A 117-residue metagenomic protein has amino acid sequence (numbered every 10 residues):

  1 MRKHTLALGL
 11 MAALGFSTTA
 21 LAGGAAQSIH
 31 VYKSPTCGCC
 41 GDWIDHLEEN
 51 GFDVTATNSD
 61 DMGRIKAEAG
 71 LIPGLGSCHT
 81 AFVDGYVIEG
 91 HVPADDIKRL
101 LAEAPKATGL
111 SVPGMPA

Functional and structural regions predicted by a protein language model:
M1-L8: Bacterial N-terminal signal peptides that target proteins for export
L8-S17: Bacterial N-terminal signal peptides
A22-N50: Local sequence-structure signature of Cys/Sec-based thiol-disulfide redox active-site neighborhoods
S28-I29, G51-V54, D84-V87: Short active-site oxyanion
Y32-S34, T57-D60, H91, P113-M115: Active-site-proximal beta-strand/loop segments in catalytic clefts of secreted hydrolases
T36, W43, N58-D61, P93-I97: Stable alpha-helical elements in mature extracytoplasmic
I44-R64: Conserved helix-turn-beta segment immediately C-terminal to the redox Cys motif in thioredoxin-like folds
E68, I72-A117: Thiol/selenol-based redox catalytic cores and closely related redox-interacting motifs
